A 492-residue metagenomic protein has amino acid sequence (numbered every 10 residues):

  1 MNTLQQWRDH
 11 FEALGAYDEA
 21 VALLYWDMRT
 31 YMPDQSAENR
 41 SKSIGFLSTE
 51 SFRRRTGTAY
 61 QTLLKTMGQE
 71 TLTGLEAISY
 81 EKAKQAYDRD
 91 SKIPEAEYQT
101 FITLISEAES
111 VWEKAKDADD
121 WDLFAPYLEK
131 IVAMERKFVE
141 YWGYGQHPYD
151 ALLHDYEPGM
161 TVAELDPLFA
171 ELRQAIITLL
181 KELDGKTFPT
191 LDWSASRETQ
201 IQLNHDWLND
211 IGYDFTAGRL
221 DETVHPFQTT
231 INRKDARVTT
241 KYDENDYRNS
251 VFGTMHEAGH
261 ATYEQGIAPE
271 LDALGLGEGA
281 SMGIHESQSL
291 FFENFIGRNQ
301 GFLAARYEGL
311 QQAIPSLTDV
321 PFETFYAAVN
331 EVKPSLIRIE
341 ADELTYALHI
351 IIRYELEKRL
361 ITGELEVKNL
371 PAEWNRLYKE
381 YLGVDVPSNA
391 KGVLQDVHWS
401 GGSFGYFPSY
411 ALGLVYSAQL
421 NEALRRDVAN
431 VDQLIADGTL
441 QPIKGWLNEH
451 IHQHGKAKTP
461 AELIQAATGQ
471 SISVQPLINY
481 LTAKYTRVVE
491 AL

Functional and structural regions predicted by a protein language model:
M1-P158, T482-V489: A well-structured
T3, A22, Q35, N39 (+3 more regions): C-terminal, non-catalytic "cap/extension" segments appended to globular domains
W7, G143, H256, S289 (+3 more regions): Divalent metal-coordination and catalytic microenvironments
N39, E97-T100, Y127-K130, S196 (+13 more regions): Secondary-structure capping and boundary motifs in well-ordered enzyme cores
L104-N249, Y485: Contiguous, non-catalytic segments that form substrate-binding/exosite surfaces or channel walls
N249-A268, E286-L290: Active-site recognition of the HExxH zinc-binding catalytic motif
E278-T318: Post-HExxH zinc-binding segment in Zn-dependent metallohydrolases
G301-I339, Y354, E366-D396: Acidic/His/Gly-enriched intrinsically disordered linker/tail segments that often contain short helix/coil "MoRF-like"
